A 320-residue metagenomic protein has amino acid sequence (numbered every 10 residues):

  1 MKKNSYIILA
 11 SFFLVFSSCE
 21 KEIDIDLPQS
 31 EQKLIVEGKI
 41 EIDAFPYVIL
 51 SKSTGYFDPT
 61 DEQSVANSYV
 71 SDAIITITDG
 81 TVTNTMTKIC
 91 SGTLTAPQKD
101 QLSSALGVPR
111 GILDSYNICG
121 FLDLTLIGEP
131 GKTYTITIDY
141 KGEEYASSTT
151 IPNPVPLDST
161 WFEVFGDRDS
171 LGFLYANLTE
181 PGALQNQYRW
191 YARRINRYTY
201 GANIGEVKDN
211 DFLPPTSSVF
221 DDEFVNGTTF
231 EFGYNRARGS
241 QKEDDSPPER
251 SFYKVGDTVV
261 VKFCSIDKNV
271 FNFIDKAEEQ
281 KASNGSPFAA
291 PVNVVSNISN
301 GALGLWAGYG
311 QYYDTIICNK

Functional and structural regions predicted by a protein language model:
K3-L9: Sec-dependent signal peptide recognition, specifically the positively charged N-region followed immediately by
V15-S18: C-terminal motif of bacterial Sec signal peptides marking the signal peptidase cleavage site
E20-K320: A sequence/structural signal for flexible, mid-protein segments enriched in small/helix-disrupting residues
